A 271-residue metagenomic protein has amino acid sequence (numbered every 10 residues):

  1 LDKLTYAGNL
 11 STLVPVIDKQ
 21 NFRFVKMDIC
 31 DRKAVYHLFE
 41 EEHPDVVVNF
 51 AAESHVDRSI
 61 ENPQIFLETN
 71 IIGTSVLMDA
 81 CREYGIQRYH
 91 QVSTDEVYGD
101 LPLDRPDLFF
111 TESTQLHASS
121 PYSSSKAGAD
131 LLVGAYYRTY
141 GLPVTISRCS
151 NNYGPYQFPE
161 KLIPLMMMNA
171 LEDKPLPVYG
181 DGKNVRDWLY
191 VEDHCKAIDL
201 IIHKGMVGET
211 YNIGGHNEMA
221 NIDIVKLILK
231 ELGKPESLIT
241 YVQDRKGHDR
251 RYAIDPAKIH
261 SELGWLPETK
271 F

Functional and structural regions predicted by a protein language model:
L1-N152, E192, W265: N-terminal Rossmann-like NAD(P)+-binding domain of SDR-like oxidoreductases, especially those catalyzing
G8, K33, Q157, M219-D223 (+1 more regions): Residues that form or flank phosphate/diphosphate-binding pockets in enzymes that use nucleotide phosphates
L10, S75, L101, S125 (+4 more regions): Gly/Ser/Thr-rich beta-alpha loop segments that engage phosphate groups in nucleotides
L10-L13, L101-D104, Q157-E160, I224-V225 (+1 more regions): Short aromatic-enriched loop/helix-cap "lid" or pocket-rim segments at secondary-structure transitions that line
M27, P164, A170-F271: C-terminal substrate-binding subdomain of Rossmann-fold SDR/epimerase-dehydratase oxidoreductases
E68-I71, Y122, K126, Y156 (+5 more regions): Short, solvent-exposed loop/helix junctions and linker helices that flank or host conserved functional motifs
K126, R148-N151, Y156, R186 (+2 more regions): Short, cationic motifs built from Arg/Lys/His that form the positively charged side of catalytic pockets
G128, L132, Y136, M166 (+2 more regions): Hydrophobic alpha-helix immediately C-terminal to the catalytic Tyr-X-X-X-Lys motif of short-chain
